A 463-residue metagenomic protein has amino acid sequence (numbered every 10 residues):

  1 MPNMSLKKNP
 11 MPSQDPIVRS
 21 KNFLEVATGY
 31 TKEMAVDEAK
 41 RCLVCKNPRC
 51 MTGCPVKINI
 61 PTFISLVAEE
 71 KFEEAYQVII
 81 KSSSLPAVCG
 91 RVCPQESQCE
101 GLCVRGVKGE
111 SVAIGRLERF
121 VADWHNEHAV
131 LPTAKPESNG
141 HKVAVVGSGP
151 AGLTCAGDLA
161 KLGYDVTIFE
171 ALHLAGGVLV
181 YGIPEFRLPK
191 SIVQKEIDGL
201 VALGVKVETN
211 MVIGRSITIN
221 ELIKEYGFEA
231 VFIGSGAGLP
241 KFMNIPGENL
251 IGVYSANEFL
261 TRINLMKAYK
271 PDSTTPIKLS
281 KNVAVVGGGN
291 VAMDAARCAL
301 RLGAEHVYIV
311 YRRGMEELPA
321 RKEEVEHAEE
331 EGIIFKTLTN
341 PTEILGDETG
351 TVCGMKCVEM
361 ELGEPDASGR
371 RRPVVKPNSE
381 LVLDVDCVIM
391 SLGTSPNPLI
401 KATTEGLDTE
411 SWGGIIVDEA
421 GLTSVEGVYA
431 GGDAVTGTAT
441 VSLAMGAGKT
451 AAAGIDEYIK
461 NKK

Functional and structural regions predicted by a protein language model:
R19-D37, N59-R91, K108-K135, I263-N264: Ferredoxin-type iron-sulfur electron-transfer modules in oxidoreductases and energy-metabolism complexes
K40-N59, S84-V107: Local cysteine-cluster metal-coordination motifs and their immediate loop/turn environment, predominantly Fe-S cluster
E74, E137, K142-V146, Q194-I245 (+4 more regions): Feature captures the FAD/FMN-dependent oxidoreductase FAD-binding
V121-E137, K195-R215, P240-L302, T409-S424: Glycine-rich dinucleotide-binding loop and its adjacent helix/turn
H141-T167, A292-L300: N-terminal Rossmann-like FAD-binding beta1-loop-alpha1 element of flavoenzymes
D165-I168, L172-A202, V207, A296-E343 (+1 more regions): Rossmann-like dinucleotide-binding cores of NAD(P)H-dependent redox enzymes
N249-S280, P365-T438: FAD-site-proximal beta/loop scaffold in flavoenzymes
A434-K462: A conserved FAD-binding loop/helix module that cradles the flavin
